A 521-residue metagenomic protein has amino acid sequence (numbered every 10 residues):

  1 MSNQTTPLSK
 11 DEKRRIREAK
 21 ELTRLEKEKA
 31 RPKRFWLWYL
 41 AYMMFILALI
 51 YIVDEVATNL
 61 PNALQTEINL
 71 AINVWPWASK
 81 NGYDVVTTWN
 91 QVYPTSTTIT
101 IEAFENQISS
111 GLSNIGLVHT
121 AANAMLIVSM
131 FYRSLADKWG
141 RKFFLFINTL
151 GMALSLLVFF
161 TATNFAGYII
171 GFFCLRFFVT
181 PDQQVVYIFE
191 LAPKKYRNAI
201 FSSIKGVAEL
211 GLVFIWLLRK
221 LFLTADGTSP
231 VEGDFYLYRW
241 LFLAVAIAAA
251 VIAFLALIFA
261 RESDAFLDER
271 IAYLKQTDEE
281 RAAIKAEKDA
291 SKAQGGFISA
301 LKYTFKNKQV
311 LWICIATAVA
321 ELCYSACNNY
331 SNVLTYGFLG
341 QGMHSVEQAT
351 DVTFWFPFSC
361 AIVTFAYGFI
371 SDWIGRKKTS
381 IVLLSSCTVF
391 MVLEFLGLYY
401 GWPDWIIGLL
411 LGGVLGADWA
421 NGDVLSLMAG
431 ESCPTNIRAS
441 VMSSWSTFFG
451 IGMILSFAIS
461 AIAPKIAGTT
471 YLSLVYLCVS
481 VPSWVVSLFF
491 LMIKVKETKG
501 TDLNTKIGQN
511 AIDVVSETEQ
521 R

Functional and structural regions predicted by a protein language model:
M1-L64, D84-T88: Cytosolic juxtamembrane N-terminal segment immediately preceding the first transmembrane helix of multi-pass
P61-A63, N307-A361: Extracytoplasmic gate region of multi-pass secondary transporters
Q65-L126: Extracellular/periplasmic helix-loop-helix junction of adjacent transmembrane segments in MFS-like secondary
G116-S134, F354-A366: Central cavity-lining transmembrane alpha-helices of secondary-active solute carriers, predominantly the Major
V128-T163, I374: Conserved MFS/SLC helix-loop-helix module at the cytosolic interface between two early adjacent transmembrane helices
L150-T163, S386-Y400: C-terminal ends and interior cores of transmembrane alpha-helices in multi-pass membrane transporters/permeases
A166-V179, D404-A420: Hydrophobic core of transmembrane alpha-helices in multi-pass small-molecule transporters, especially MFS/SLC-type
V179, Y196-T224, A248-A249, W445-F457: Glycine-rich segments within core transmembrane alpha-helices of 12-TM secondary carriers
